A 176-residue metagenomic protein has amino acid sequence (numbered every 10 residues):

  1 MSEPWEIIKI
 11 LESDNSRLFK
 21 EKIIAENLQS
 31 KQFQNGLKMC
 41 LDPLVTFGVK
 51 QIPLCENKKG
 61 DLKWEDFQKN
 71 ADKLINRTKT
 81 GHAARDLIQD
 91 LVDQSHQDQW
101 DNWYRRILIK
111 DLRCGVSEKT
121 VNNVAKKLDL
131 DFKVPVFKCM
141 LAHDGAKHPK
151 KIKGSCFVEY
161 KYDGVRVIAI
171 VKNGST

Functional and structural regions predicted by a protein language model:
M1-T176: N-terminal nucleic-acid-engaging modules of covalent nucleotidyltransferase systems
